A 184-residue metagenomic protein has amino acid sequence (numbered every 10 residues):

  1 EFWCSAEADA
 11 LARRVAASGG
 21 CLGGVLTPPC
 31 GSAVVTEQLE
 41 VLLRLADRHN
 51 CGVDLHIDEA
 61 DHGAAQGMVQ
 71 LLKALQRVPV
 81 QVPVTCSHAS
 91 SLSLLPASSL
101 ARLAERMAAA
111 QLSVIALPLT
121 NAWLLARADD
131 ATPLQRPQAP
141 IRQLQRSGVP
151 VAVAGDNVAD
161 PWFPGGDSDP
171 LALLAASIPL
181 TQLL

Functional and structural regions predicted by a protein language model:
W3-T85, S91-S113, D130-V153: Histidine/acidic residue-rich metal-binding segments in metalloenzymes
A33, G63-A64, L124-L125, W162-F163: Short secondary-structure boundary/hinge segments and terminal tails
K73-V84, T120, L124, Q135-L184: His/Asp/Glu-enriched, well-ordered alpha-helical/loop segment that forms or immediately abuts the divalent-metal
S87-S90, P118-A128: Short, basic, glycine/proline-bearing loop/turn elements
